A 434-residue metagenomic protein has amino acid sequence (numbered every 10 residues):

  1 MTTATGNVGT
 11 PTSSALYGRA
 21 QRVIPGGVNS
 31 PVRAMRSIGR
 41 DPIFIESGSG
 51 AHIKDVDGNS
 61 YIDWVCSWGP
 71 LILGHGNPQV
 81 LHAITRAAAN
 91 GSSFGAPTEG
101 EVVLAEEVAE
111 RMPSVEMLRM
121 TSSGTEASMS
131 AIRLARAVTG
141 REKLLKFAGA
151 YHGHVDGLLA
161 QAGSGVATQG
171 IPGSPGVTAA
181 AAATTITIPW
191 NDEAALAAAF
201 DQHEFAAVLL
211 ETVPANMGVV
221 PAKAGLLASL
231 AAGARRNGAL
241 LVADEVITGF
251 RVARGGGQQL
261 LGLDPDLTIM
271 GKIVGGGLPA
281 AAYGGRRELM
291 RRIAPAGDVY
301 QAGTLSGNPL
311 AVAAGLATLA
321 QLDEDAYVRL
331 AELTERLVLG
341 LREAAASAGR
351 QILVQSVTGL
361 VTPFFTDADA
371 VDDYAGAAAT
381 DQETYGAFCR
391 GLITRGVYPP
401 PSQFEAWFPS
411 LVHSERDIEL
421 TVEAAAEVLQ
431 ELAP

Functional and structural regions predicted by a protein language model:
T2-P434: Conserved N-terminal phosphate-binding loop of PLP-dependent enzymes in the Aspartate aminotransferase
